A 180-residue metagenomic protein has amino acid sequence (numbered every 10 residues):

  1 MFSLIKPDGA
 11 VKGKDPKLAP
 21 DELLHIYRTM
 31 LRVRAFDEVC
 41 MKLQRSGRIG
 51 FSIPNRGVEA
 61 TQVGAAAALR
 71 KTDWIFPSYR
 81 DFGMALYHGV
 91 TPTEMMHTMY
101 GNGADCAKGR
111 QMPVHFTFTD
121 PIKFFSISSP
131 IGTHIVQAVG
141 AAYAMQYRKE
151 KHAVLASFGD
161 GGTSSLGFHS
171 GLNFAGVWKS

Functional and structural regions predicted by a protein language model:
M1-D15: Charged, compositionally biased N-terminal leader segments and the immediate start of the first structured element
F2-K6, R28-K42: N-terminal glycine-rich anion-binding loops that anchor highly charged ligand groups
K12, L24-H25, L155-S157: A short, structure-level motif marking secondary-structure boundaries and short turns
K12-L18, M30, M84-V90: Short, exposed beta-strand "edge-strand" segments with a Pro/Gly-rich flavor and a Y/T-containing core
L18-D21, H25-I26: Positively charged, low-complexity intrinsically disordered leader regions
A35-E38, K42-W178: Cofactor-binding active-site loop characterized by glycine-rich and histidine/acidic residues
